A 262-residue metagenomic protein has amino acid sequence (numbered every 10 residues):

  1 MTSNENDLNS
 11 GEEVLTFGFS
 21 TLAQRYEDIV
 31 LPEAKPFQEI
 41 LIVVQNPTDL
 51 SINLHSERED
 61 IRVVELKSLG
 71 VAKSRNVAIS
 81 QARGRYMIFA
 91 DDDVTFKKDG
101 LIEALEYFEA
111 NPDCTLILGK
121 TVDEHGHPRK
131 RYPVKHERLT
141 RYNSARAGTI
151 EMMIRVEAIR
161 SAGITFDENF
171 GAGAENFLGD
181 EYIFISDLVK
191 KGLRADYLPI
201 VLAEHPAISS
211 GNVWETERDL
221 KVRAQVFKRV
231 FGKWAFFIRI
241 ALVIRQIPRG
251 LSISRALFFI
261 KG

Functional and structural regions predicted by a protein language model:
M1-E39, I52: N-proximal low-complexity "stem/linker" segments adjacent to membrane-targeting elements
L66-A82: Glycine-rich, basic loop-to-helix element that forms the pyrophosphate-binding segment of sugar-nucleotide handling
M87: Short aromatic/hydrophobic "clamp" motif used to bind/position activated sugar donors
D91-T95: The conserved acidic donor/metal-binding loop of glycosyltransferases
D99-Y132: Conserved donor NDP-sugar-binding/catalytic core segment of glycosyltransferases
M152, A158-I159, N169-L198: A short, conserved alpha-helix in the catalytic core of glycosyltransferases
A172-N176, R194-W214, R223-V226: Active-site donor/metal-binding and catalytic loop motifs of nucleotide-sugar-dependent glycosylation enzymes
N212-F237, F259-G262: Catalytic core of nucleotide-sugar-dependent glycosyltransferases
